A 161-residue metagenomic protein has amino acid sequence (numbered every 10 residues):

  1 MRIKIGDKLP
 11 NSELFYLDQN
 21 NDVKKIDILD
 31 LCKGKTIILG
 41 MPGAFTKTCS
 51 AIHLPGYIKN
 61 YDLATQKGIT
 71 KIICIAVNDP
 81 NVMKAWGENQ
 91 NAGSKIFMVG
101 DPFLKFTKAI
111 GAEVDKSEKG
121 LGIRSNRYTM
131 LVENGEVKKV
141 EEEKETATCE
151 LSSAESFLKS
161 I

Functional and structural regions predicted by a protein language model:
M1-I161: Chalcogenol-based redox active-site neighborhoods
